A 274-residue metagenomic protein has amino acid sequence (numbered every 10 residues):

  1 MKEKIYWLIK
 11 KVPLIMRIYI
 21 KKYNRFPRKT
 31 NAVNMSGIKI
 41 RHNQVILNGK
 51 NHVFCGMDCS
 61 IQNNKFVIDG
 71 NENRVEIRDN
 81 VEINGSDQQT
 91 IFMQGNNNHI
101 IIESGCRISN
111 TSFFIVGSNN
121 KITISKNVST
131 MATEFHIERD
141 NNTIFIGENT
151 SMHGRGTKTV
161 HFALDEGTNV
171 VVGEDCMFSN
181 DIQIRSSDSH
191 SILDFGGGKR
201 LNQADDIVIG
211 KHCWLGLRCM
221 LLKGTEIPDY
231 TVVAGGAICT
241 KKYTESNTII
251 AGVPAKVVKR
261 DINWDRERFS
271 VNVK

Functional and structural regions predicted by a protein language model:
M1-N48, K259, D265, V273-K274: Membrane-proximal basic amphipathic "stem/tether" segments
K65-T225: Flexible, glycine/small-residue-enriched loop-and-beta-strand segment within the central core of proteins
C106, L221, A237-C239, A255: Short coil-to-beta-strand initiation/turn motif
D188, Y243-T244, D261: Conserved catalytic-core motifs of eukaryotic protein kinase domains, centered on the activation segment
T225, A237, Y243: Short beta-to-alpha loop/turn elements within the nucleotide-binding domains of ABC transporters
V232-V233, I249-A251: Short-chain dehydrogenase/reductase
